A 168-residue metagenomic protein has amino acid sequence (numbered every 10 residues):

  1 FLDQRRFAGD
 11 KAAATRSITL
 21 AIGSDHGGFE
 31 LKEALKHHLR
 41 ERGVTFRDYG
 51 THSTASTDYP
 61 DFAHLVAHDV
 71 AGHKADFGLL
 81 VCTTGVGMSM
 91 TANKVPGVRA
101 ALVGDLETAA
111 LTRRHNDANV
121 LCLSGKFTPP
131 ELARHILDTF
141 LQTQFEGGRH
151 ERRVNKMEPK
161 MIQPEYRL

Functional and structural regions predicted by a protein language model:
F1-G28, L106-L168: C-terminal binding/interaction regions
T19-L20, K74-G78, G97-R99: Short active-site oxyanion
A21-V44: Glycine-rich phosphate/diphosphate-binding loop of Rossmann-like nucleotide-binding domains
T45-S56: A short beta-strand-loop structural module common to alpha/beta enzyme folds
D61-H64, V103-D105: Charged helix-capping and loop-helix junction motifs
F62-L80, T84: Short, structured active-site "lid" loops
L80-V81, V86-K126: Mid-chain, well-packed structural core segment of small domains
